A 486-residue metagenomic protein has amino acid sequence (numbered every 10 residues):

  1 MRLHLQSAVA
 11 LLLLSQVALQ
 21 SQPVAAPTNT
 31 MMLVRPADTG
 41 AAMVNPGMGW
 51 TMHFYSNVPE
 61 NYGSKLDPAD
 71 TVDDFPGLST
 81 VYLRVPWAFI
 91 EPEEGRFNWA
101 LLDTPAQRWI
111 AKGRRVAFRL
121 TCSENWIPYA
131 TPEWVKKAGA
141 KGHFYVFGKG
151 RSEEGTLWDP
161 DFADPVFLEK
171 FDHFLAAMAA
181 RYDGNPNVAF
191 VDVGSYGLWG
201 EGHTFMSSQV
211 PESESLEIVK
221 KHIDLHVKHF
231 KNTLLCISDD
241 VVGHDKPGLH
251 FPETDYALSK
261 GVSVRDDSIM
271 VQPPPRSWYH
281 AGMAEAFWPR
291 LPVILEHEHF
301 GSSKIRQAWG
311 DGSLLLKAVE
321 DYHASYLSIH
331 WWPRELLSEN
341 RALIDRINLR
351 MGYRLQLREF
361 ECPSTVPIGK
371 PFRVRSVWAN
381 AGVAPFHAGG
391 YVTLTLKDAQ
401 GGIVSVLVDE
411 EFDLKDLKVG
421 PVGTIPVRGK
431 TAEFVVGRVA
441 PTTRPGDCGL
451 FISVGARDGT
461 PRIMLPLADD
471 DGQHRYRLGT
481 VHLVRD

Functional and structural regions predicted by a protein language model:
S7-A18: Bacterial N-terminal signal peptides
A26-F167, A286-D311, L316-E339: N-terminal substrate-binding region of glycoside hydrolase catalytic domains
V81, W109, M178, V191 (+2 more regions): Conserved, mostly hydrophobic/aromatic
Y145-V210: Active-site groove signature of glycoside hydrolases
S195-D224, H229, C236-W288: Substrate-binding cleft/loops of secretory-pathway carbohydrate-active enzymes
V242, F251-R358: Substrate-binding cleft of secreted/luminal carbohydrate-active enzymes
D345-D486: Extracellular/luminal regions of secreted and cell-surface proteins that mediate adhesion/ECM remodeling
